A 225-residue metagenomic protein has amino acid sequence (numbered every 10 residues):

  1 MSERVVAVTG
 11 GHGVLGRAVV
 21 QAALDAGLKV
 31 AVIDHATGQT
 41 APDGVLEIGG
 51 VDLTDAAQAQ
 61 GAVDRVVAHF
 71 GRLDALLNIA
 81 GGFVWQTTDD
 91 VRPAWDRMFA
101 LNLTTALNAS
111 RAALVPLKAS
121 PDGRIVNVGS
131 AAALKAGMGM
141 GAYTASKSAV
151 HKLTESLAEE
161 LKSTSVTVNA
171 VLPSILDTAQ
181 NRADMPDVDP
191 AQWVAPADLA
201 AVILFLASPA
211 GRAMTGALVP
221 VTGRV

Functional and structural regions predicted by a protein language model:
H12: Conserved glycine-rich cofactor-binding loop
G82-R97, A119, G139-A142, R182: Conserved mid-core segment of classical short-chain dehydrogenase/reductases
S110, S146: Active-site helix of classical SDR
V115, E159-S163: Alpha-helical segment proximal to the catalytic Tyr-Lys
S130: Residue(s) in the substrate-gating loop at a strand-loop-helix junction that position the organic substrate next
K135-G141, S163, Q192: Active-site loop immediately N-terminal to the catalytic Tyr-X3-Lys motif of short-chain dehydrogenase/reductase
S163-V166, A170-V171, T178, D187-V225: C-terminal helical subdomain
